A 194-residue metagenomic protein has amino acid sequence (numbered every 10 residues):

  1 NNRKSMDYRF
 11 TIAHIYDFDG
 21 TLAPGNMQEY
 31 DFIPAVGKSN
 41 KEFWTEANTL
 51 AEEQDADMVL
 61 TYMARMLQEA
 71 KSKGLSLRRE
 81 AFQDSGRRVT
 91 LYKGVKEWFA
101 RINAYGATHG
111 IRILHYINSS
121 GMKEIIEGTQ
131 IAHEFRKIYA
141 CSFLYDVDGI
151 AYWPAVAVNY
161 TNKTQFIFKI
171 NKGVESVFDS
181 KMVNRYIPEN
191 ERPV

Functional and structural regions predicted by a protein language model:
N2-A151: Alpha-helical substrate-recognition element adjacent to the catalytic core
M66, F143, V158, I167-F168: Generic preference for hydrophobic/aromatic residues in regular secondary structure cores
I150-Y160: Short, surface-exposed amphipathic charged segments that create phosphate/polyanion-binding patches used for binding
N162-V194: Conserved Lys-Pro-Asp/Glu-containing loop-to-beta segment of HAD-superfamily phosphomonoesterases, centered on
